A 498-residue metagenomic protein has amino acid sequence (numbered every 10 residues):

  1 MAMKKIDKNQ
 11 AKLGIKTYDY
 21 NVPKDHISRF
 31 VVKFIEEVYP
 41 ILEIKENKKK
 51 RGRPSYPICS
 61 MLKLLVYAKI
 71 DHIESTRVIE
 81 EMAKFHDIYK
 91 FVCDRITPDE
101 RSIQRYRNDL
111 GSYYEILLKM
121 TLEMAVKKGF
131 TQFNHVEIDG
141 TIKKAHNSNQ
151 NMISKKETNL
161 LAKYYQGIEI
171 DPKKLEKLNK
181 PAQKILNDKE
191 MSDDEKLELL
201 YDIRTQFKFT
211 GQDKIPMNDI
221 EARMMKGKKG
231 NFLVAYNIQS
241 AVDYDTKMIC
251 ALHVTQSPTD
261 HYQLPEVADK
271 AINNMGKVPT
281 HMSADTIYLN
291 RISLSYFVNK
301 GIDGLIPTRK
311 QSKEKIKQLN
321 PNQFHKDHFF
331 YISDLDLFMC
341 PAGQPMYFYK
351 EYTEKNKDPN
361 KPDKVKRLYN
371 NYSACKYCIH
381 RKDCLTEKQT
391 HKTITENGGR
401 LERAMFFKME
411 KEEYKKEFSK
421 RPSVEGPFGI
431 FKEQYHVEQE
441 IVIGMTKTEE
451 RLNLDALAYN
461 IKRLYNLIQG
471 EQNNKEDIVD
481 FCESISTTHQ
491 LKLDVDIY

Functional and structural regions predicted by a protein language model:
M1-R29: Hydrophobic alpha-helical membrane-insertion signals
K4, P54, L65, H72-K84 (+1 more regions): Anion-binding and metal-coordination hotspots
K24-V66, G398: Basic, short loop/linker segments at the boundary and entry of helix-turn-helix/winged-helix-like folds
Y39, K69-H72, D87: Short alpha-helix boundary/capping elements
Y89-C93: Secretory-pathway/luminal and periplasmic proteins that interact with or process carbohydrate-rich
